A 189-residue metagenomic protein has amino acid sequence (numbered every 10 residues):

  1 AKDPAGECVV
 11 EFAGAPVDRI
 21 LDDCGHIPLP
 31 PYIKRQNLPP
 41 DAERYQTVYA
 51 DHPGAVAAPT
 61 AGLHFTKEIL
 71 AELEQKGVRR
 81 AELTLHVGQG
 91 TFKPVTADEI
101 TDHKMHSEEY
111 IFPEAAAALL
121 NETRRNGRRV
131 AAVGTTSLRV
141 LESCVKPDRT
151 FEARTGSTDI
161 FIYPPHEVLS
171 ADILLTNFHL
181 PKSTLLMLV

Functional and structural regions predicted by a protein language model:
A1-V189: Surface-exposed, charge/polar-rich loops and edge strands
